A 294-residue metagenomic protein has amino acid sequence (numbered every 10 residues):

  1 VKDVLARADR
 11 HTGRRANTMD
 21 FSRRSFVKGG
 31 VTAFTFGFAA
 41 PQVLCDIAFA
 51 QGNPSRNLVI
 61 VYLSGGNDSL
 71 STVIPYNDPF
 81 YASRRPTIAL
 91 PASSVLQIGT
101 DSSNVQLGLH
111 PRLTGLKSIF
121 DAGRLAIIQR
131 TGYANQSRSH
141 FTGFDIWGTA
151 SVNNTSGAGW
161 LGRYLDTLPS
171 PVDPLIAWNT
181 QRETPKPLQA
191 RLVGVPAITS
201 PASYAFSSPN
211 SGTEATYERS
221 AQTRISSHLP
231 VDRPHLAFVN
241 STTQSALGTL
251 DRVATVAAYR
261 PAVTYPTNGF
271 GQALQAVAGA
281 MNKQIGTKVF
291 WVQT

Functional and structural regions predicted by a protein language model:
K2-T294: Feature for exported/extracytoplasmic and membrane-associated proteins, marking the mature portion
